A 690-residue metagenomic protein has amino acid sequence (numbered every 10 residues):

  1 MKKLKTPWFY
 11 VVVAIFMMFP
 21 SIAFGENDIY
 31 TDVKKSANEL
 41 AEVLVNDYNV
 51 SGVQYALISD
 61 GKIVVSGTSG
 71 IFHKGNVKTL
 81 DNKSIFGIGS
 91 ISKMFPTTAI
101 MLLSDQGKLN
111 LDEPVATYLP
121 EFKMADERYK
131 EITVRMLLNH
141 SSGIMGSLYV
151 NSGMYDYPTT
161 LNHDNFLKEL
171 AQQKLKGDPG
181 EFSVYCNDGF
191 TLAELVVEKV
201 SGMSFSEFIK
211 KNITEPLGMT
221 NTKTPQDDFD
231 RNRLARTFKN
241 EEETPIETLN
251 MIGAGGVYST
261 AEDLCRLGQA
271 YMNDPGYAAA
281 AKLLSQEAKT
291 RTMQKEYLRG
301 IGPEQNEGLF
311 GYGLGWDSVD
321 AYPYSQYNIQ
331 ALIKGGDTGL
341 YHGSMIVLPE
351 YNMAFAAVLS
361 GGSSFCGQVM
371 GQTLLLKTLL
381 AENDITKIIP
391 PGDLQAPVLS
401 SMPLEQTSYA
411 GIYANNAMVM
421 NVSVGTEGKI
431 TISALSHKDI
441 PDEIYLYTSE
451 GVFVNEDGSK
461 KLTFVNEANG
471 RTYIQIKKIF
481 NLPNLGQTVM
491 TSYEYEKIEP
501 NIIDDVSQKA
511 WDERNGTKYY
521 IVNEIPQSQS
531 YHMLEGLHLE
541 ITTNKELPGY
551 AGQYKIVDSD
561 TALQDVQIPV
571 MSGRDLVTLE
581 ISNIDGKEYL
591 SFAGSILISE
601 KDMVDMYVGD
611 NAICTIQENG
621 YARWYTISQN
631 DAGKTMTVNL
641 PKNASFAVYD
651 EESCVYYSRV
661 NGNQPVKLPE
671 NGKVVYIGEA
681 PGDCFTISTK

Functional and structural regions predicted by a protein language model:
K2-V11: Bacterial N-terminal signal peptides that target proteins for export
Y10-P20: Bacterial N-terminal signal peptides
S21-G25: Sec/Tat signal peptide C-region and signal peptidase I cleavage site
E26-I63, K210, T248-K690: Catalytic loop of the DD-peptidase/beta-lactamase superfamily, centered on the K-T-G motif and neighboring
D28-I88, K108-N110, M124-A125, A171-Q172: Short, conserved catalytic-motif segment at the N-terminal edge
N38-A41, Y55, G61, I85-V115 (+3 more regions): Active-site SXXK
K62, T68-H73, E127-G339, G343-S344: Short, surface-exposed loop or secondary-structure junction motifs that flank catalytic or metal-binding residues
L111-A125, P216-L217: Short, glycine/proline-biased beta-turn/loop segments that scaffold the active-site neighborhood
